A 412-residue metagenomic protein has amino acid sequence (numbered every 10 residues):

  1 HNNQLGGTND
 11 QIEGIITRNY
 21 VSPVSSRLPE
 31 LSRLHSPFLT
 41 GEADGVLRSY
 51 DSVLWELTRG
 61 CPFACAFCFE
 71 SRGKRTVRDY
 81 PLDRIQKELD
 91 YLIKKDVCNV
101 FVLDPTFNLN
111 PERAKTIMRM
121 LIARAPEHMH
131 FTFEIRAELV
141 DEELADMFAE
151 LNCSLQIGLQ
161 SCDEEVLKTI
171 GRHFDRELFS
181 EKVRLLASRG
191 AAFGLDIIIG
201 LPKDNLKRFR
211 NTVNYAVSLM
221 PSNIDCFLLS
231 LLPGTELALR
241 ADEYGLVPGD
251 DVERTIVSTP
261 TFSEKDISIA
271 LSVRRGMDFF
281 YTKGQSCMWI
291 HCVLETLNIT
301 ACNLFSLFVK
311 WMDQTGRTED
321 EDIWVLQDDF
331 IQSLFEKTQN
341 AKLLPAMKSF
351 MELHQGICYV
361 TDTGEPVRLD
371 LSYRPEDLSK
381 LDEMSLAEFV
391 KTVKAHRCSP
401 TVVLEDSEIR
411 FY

Functional and structural regions predicted by a protein language model:
H1-Q86, K94: Acidic, low-complexity intrinsically disordered segments
N2, T116-M120, G171-F174, N211-T212 (+1 more regions): Short secondary-structure boundary/capping segments
Y20, A43, S272-Y412: Radical SAM enzyme core and accessory elements
T58, R75-R78, F107, E134 (+2 more regions): Hydrophobic alpha-helical scaffolding
A66-C68, K95-N99, A191, L246-R254 (+2 more regions): Short acidic (Asp/Glu) and glycine-rich catalytic loops that position anionic groups and cofactors
L82-L201, N223: Conserved SAM/AdoMet-binding glycine-rich loop
P111-E112, T169-I170, I199-K207, S222-V273 (+1 more regions): Flexible glycine/acidic-rich beta-alpha junction loops that bind and position SAM and/or redox cofactors in anaerobic
E143-L144, K203-S218: Catalytic cores of alpha/beta
